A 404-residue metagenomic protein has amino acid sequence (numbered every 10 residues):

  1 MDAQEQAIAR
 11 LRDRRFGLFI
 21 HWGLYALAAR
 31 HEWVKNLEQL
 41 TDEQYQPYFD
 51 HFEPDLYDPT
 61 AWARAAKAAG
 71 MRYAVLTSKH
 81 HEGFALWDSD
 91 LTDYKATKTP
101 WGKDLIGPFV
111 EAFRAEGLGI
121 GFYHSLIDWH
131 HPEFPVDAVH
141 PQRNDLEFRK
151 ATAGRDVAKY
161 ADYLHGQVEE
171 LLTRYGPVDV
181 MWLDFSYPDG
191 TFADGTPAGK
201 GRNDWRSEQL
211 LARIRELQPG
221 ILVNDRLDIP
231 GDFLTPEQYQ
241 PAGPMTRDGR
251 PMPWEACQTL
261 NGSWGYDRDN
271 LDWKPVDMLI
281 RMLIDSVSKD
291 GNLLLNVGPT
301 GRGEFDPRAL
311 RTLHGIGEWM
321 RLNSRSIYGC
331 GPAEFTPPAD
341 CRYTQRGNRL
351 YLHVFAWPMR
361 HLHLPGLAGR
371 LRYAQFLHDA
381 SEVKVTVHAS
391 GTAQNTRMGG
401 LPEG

Functional and structural regions predicted by a protein language model:
M1-G404: Mature catalytic domains of secreted/periplasmic carbohydrate-active enzymes
